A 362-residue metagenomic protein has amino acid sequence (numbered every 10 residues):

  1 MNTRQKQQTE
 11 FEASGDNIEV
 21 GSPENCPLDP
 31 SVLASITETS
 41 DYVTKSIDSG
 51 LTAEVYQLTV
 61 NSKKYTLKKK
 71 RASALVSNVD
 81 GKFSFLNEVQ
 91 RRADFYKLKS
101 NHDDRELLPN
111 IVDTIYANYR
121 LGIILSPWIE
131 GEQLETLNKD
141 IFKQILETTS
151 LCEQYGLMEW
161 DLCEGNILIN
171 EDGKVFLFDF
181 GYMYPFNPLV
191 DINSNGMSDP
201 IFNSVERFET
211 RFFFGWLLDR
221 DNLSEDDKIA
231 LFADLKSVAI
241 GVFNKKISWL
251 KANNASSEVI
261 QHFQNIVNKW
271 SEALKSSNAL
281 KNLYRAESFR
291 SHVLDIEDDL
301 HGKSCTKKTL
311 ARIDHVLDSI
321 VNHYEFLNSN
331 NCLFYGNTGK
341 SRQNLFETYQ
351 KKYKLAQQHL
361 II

Functional and structural regions predicted by a protein language model:
M1-V43: Juxta-kinase regulatory segment immediately upstream of eukaryotic protein kinase catalytic domains
T44-K45, T52-V89: ATP-binding glycine-rich loop module of kinase domains
R71-S73, N118-T136, Y182-V190, F214: A glycine-centered beta->alpha junction motif in the catalytic cores of kinase/phosphotransferase enzymes
F85, V89, A93-Y96, S100-F142: Conserved structural core of kinase catalytic domains
F95-N101, E132-G165, K174-V175: Conserved kinase catalytic-core helix
F176-F180: Pre-DFG segment of protein kinase catalytic domains
Y182-L250, H262, I266-K269, H301-E325 (+1 more regions): C-lobe/activation-segment region of protein kinase-like
Y284-I362: C-terminal non-catalytic accessory extensions
